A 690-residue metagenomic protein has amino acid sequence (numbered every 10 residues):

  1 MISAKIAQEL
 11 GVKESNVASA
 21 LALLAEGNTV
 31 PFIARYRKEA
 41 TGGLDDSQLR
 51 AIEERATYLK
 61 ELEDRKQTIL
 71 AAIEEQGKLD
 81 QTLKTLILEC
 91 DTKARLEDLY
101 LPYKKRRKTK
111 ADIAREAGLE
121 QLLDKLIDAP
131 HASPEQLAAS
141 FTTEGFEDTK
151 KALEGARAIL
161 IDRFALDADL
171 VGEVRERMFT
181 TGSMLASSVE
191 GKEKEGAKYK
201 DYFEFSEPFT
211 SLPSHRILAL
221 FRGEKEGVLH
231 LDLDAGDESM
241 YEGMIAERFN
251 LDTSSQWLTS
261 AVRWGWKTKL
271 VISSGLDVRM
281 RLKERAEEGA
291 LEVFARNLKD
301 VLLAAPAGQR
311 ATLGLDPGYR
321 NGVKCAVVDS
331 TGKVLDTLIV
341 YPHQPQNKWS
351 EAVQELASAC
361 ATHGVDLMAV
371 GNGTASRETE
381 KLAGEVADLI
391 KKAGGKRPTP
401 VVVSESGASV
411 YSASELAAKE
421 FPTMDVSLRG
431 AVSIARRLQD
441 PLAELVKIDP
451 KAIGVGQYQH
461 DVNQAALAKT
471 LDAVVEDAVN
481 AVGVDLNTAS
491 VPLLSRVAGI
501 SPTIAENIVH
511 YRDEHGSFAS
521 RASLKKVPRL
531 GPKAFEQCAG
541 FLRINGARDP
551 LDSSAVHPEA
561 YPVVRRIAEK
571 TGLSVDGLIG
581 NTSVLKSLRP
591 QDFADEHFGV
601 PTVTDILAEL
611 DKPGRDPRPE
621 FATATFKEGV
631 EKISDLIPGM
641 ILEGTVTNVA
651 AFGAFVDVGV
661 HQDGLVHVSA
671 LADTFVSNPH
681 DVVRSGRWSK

Functional and structural regions predicted by a protein language model:
M1-A18, A25: Generic start-of-chain signal for non-secretory N-termini
G11, A305-P306, P317, E476-H510 (+2 more regions): C-terminal accessory/binding modules appended to enzymatic or scaffolding proteins
N28-G43: Feature marking long nucleic-acid-engaging regions of large polymerase/nuclease enzymes
T29-V30, D45-K110, A114-E147, A481-E620 (+3 more regions): Accessory alpha-helical DNA-binding modules that contact the DNA backbone or grooves
F32, Q48-A51, Y58, L62-G314 (+2 more regions): Duplex nucleic acid-engaging cores and interfaces of nucleic-acid transaction enzymes
I33, G118, D316, M368 (+6 more regions): Residue-level signature of catalytic and energy-coupling elements of molecular machines, predominantly ATP/GTP-dependent
E97-L101, K110-A111, R115, K125-I127 (+7 more regions): S1/OB-fold single-stranded RNA-binding interface
V228, Q256, G265-K269, S273 (+7 more regions): OB-fold/S1-family RNA-binding modules
